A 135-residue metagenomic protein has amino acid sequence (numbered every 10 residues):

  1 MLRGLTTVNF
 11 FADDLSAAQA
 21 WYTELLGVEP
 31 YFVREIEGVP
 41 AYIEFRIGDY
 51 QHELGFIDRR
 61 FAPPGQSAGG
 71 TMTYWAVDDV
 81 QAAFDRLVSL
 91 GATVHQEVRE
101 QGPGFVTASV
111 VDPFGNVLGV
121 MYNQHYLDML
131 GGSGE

Functional and structural regions predicted by a protein language model:
M1, V33, F84-E135: Vicinal oxygen chelate
M1-Q19, T71-T73, N123-E135: N-terminal beta-strand motif that seeds the catalytic metal site of vicinal oxygen chelate
L2, N9-H52: Core segments of cupin and vicinal oxygen chelate
G4-D13, I43-G48, P63-V88, V106-N116: Vicinal oxygen chelate
S16-A20, E24, Q81-S89, T93: Replace "anionic and nucleotidyl ligands
E29, I43, Q51-Q66, N116-E135: Membrane-topology and secretion signals of cell-surface/extracellular proteins
I36-E37, D79, Q101: Short beta->alpha connector loops
R46, I57, Y74, E97 (+1 more regions): A cross-family glycoside hydrolase active-site/sugar-binding cleft signature
